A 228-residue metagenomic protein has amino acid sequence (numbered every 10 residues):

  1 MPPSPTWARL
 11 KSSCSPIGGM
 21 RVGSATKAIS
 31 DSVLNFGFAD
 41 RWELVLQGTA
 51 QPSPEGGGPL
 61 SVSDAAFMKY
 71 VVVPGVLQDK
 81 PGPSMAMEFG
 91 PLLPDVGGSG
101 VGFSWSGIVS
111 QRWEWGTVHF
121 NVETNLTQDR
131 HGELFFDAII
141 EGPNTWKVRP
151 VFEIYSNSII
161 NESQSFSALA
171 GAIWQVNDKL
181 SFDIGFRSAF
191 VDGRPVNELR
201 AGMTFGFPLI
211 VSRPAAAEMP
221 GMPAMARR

Functional and structural regions predicted by a protein language model:
M1-R228: Transmembrane beta-barrel domains of Gram-negative outer membranes and organellar outer membranes
